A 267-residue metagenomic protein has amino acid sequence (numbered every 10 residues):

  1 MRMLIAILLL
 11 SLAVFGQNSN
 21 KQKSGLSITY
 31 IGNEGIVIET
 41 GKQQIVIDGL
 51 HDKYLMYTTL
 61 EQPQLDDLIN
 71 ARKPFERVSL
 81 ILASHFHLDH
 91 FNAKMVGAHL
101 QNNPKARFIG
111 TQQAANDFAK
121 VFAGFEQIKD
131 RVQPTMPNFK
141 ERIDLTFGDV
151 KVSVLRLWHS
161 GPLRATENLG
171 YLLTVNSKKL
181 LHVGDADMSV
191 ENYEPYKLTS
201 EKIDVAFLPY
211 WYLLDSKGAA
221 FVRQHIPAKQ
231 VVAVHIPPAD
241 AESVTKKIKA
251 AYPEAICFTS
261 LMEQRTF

Functional and structural regions predicted by a protein language model:
M3-L12: Sec-dependent N-terminal signal peptides
K21-N70, A165-A186: Conserved beta-strand hairpin/beta-sheet module of binuclear metal-dependent hydrolase folds, prominently
Q43-L82, F86, K94-G97, D187-E201: Pre-active-site segment of Zn-dependent metallo-hydrolases
I47-D48, R77-D89, I109-Q112, L181-D185 (+3 more regions): Active-site neighborhood of phospho(di)ester-bond hydrolases with catalytic His/Asp-centered motifs
K53-Y54, H87-F91, A115-F118, E141-I143 (+4 more regions): Active-site environment of divalent metal-dependent phosphoester hydrolases
I69-N138: Active-site HxH/HxHxD metal-binding segment of metal-dependent hydrolases
F122-V150, A220-F267: Binuclear metal-ion centers of metallo-dependent hydrolases, dominated by the metallo-beta-lactamase
R156-H225: Active-site-proximal loop/helix segments of hydrolase catalytic cores
